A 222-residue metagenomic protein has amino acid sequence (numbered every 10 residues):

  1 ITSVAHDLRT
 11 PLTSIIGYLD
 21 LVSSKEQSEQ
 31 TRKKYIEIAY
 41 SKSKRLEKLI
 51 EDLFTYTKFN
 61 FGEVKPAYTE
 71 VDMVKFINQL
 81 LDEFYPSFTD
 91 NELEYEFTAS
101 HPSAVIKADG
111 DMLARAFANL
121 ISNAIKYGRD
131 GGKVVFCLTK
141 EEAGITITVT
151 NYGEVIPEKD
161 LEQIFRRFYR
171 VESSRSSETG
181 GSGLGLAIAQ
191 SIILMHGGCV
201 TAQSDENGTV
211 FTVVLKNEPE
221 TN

Functional and structural regions predicted by a protein language model:
F61-P66, V105-A108: Conserved micro-motifs of the catalytic ATP-binding
A67-D82: A conserved beta-strand-to-alpha-helix junction within the catalytic ATP-binding
T69-E70, E94-A104: Conserved catalytic submotifs in the C-terminal HATPase_c
A124-I125: Short helix-loop "hinge" at the ATP-lid/N-box region of the Bergerat-fold HATPase_c
G131-A143: Short beta-strand/loop element within the Bergerat-fold HATPase_c
I156-R170: Short conserved segment of the HATPase_c
G197-G198: Conserved glycine-rich
